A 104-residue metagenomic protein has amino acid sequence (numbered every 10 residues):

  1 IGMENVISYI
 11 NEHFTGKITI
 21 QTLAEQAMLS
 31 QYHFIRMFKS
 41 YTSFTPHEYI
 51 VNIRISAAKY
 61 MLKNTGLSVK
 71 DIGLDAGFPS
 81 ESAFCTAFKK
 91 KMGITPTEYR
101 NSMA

Functional and structural regions predicted by a protein language model:
G2: Conserved beta-strand immediately N-terminal to the Walker
N5, Y9-H13, K17-S56, L67 (+1 more regions): Basic/polar phosphate-binding segments, predominantly the helix-turn-helix DNA-binding elements of transcriptional
